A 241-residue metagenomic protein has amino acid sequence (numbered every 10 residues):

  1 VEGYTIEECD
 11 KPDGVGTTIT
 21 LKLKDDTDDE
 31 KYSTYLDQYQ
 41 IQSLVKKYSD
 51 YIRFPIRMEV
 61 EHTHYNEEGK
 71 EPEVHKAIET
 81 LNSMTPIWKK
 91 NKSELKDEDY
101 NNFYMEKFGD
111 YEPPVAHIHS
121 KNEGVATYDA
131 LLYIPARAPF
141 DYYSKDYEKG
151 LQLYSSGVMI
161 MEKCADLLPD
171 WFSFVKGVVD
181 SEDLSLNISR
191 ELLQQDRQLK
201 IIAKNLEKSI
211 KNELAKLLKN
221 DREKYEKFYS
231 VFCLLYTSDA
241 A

Functional and structural regions predicted by a protein language model:
V1-K70, A77-T80, S155: GHKL-type ATPase core
G16-D26, I78-M84, E148-S156, D180-S189 (+2 more regions): Short acidic (Asp/Glu) and glycine-rich catalytic loops that position anionic groups and cofactors
L36-R53, A165-N187: Hydrophobic/aromatic-rich, well-ordered segments within soluble, folded domains that form packed cores
Y39, E68-G177: GHKL/Histidine-kinase-like ATPase module
E61-Y65, S120-G124, E191-D196, K227-F232: A glycine-rich phosphate-binding loop feature that marks nucleotide/adenosyl-phosphate handling sites
L167-F174, S181, K208, N212 (+2 more regions): Charged, alpha-helical coiled-coil and linker scaffolds that mediate dimerization/oligomerization and interdomain
L186-N220: Extended, well-ordered alpha-helical scaffold/bundle regions in very large, multi-domain proteins
Y236-A241: Conserved small/polar residues in nucleotide/adenosyl-binding loops
